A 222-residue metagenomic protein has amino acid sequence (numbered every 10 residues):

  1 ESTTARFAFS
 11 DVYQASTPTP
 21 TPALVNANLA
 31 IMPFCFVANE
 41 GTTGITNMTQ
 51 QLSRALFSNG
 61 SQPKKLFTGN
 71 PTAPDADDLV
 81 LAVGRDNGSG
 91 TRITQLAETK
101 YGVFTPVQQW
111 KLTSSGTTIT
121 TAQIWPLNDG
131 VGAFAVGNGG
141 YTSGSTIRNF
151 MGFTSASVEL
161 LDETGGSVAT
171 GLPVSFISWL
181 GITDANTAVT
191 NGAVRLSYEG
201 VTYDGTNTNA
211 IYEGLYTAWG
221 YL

Functional and structural regions predicted by a protein language model:
E1-L222: Flexible loop/hinge segments at secondary-structure junctions
